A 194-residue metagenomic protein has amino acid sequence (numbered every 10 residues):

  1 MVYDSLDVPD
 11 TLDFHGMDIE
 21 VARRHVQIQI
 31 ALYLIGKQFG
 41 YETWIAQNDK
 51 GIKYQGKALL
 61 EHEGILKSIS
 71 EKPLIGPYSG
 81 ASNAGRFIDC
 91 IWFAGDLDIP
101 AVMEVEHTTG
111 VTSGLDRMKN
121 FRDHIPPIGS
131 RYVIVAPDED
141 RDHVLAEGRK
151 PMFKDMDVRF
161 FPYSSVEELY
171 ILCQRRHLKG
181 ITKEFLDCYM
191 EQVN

Functional and structural regions predicted by a protein language model:
M1-K53, G80: Nuclease catalytic cores
V21, I45-L97, K179: Active-site metal-binding core of divalent-cation-utilizing nuclease and nuclease-like domains
V26-Y41, F93-V111: Short, solvent-exposed linear motifs at loop/edge-of-secondary-structure regions
P73, P77, A81-I88, D98-P162: Catalytic cores of nucleic-acid endonucleases
D138-N194: Domain-level recognition of nuclease-like catalytic cores that cleave nucleotide substrates
